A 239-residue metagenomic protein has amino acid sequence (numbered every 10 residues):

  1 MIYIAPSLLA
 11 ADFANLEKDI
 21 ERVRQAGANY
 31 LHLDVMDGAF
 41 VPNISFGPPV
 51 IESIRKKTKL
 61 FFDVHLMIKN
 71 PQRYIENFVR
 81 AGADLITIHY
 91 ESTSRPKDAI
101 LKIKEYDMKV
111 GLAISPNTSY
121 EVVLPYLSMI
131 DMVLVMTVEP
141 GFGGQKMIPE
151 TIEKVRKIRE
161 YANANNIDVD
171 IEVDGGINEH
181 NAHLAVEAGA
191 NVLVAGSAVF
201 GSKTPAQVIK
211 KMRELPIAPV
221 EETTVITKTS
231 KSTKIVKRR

Functional and structural regions predicted by a protein language model:
M1-T87, E91-R95, K102, V110 (+7 more regions): Conserved N-terminal beta1-alpha1 strand-loop-helix module at the mouth
Y3, A113, L134-T137, E172 (+1 more regions): Conserved beta-strand segments that form the floor/walls of ligand-binding pockets within enzyme and binding domains
M36, S45, K109, E139-F142 (+2 more regions): Short glycine/serine/threonine-biased micro-segments
E91-T93, S115-N117, V138-G141, S197-F200: Short, acidic/turn-prone active-site loops that include or flank metal/cofactor- and phosphate-binding residues
N117-S119, N178: Short acidic loop-to-helix transition motifs that present clustered carboxylates
I167-V173, N178-R239: Alpha/beta catalytic cores of nucleotide-metabolism and tRNA/nucleoside-modifying enzymes
